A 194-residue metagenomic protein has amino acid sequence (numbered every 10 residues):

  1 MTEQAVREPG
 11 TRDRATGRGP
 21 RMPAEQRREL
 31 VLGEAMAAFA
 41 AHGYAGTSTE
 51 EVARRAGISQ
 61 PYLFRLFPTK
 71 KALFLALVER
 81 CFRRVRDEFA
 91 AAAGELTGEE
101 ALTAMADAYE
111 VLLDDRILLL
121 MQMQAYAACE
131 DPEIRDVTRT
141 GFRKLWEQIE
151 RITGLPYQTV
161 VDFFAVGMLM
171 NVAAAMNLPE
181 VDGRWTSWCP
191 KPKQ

Functional and structural regions predicted by a protein language model:
M1-A24, T186-P192: N-terminal intrinsically disordered/low-complexity leader segments
R27-A35, V52, L77-C81, V85: Generic hydrophobic, amphipathic alpha-helix propensity
L30, A38-A72: Helix-turn-helix
E34, A38-A41, E88-A92, M121-A125: Solvent-exposed, amphipathic alpha-helical segments
K70, L77, C81, V85 (+1 more regions): Hydrophobic/aromatic residues within well-ordered alpha-helical segments
A76, F89-R116: Hydrophobic alpha-helical connector segments
E110-P132: Amphipathic alpha-helical segments used for helix-helix packing
D131-Q194: Hydrophobic/aromatic-rich alpha-helical bundle segments in the mid-to-C-terminal region
